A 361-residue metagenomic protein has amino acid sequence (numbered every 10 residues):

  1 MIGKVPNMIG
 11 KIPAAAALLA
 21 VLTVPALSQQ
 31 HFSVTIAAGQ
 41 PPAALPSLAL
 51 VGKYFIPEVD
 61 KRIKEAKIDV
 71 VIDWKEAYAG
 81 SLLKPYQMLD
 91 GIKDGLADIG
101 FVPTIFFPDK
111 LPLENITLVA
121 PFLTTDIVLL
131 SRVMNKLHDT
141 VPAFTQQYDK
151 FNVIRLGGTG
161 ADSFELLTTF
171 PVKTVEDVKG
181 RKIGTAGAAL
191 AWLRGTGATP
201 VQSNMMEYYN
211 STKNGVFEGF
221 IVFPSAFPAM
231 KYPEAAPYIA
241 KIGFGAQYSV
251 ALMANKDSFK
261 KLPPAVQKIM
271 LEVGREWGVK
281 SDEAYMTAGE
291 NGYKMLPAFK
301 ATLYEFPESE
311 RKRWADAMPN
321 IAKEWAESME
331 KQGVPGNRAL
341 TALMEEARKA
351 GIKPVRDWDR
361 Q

Functional and structural regions predicted by a protein language model:
I2-A16: Bacterial N-terminal signal peptides that target proteins for export
V24-S28: Sec/Tat signal peptide C-region and signal peptidase I cleavage site
Q29-L129, Q146-Q361: N-terminal secretory/targeting leader peptides
I127-L137: Glycine/proline-centered hinge or cleavage motifs at structural transition points of membrane proteins
N135-F151: Hinge/lid segment of periplasmic solute-binding proteins
